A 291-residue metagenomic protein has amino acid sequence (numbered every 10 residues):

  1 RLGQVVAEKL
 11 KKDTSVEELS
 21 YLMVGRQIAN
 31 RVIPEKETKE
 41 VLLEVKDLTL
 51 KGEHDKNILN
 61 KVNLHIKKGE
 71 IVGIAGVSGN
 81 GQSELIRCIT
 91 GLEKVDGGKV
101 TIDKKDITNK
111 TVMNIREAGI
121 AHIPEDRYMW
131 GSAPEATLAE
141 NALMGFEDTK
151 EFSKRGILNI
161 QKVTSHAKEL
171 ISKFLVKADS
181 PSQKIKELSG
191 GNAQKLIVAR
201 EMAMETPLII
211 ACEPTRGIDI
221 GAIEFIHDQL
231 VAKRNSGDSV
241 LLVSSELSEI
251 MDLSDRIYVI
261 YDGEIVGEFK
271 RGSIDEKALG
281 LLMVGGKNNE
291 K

Functional and structural regions predicted by a protein language model:
R1-K291: Glycine-rich phosphate-binding loops of nucleotide-dependent enzymes
